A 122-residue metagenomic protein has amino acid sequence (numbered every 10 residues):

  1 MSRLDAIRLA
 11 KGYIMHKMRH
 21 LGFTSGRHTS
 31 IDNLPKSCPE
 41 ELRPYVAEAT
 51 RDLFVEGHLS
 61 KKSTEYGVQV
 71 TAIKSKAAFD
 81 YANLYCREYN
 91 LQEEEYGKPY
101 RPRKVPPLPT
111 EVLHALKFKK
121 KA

Functional and structural regions predicted by a protein language model:
M1-R3, N90, P109-A122: Long, low-complexity, charged/polar intrinsically disordered regions in eukaryotic proteins
M1-T24: Short alpha-helical segments that sit at the start of domains
D5, L9, E41, K76-A77: Alpha-helix boundary/N-cap detector
F23-C38: Short acidic, hydrophobic short linear motifs in intrinsically disordered regions
P39-E56: Short amphipathic alpha-helical interaction segments
F54-E65: A short, conserved structural fragment
Y66-I73: Minor-groove-contacting beta-hairpin "wing" of winged helix-turn-helix DNA-binding domains
S75-P106: Short, amphipathic alpha-helical interaction segments positioned at domain boundaries
